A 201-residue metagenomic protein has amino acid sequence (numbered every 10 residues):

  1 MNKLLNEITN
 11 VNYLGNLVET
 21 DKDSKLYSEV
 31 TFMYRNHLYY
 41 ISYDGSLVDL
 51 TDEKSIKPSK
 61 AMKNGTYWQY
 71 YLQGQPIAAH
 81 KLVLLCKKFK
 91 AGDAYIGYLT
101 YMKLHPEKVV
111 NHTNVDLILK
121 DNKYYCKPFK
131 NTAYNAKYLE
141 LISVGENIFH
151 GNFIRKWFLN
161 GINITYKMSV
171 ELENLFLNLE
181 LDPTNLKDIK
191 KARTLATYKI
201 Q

Functional and structural regions predicted by a protein language model:
M1-K3, K199-Q201: Short intrinsically disordered terminal tails
N2-W68: Short helix-coil boundary/hinge micro-motifs
Q73-K199: Short, cationic Gly/His-enriched loop motifs
